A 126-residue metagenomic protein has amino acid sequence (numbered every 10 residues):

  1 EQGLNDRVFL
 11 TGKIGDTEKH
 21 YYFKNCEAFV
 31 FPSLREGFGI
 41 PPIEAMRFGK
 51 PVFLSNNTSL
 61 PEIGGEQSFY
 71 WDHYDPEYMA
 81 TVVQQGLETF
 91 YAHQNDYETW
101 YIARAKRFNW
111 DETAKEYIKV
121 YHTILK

Functional and structural regions predicted by a protein language model:
N5-G15, Y70: Active-site donor-binding acidic/aromatic loop of nucleotide-activated sugar and phosphosugar transferases involved
Y21-C26: Short alpha-helical donor nucleotide-sugar binding micro-motif in glycosyltransferases
L34: Aromatic "clamp/platform" in nucleotide-sugar-dependent glycosyltransferases that forms part of the donor/acceptor
G39-P42: Short glycine/serine-rich donor-binding loops of glycosyltransferases
R47, P51-L54: Short hydrophobic beta-strand element within catalytic cores of glycosyltransferases and related nucleotide-activated
N56, F69-E77, Q85-Y91: Conserved acidic donor-binding segment of nucleotide-sugar-dependent glycosyltransferases
Y91, N95-L125: A charged, aromatic-enriched C-terminal amphipathic alpha-helix characteristic of glycosyltransferases across folds
